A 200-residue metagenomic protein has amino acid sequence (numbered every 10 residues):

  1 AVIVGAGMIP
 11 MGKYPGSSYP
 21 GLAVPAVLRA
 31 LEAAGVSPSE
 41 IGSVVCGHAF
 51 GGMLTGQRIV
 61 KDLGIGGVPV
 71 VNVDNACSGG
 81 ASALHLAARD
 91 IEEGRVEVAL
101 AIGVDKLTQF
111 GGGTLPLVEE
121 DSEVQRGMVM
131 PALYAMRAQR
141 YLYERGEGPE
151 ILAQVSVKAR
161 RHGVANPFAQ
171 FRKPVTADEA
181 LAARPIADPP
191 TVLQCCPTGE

Functional and structural regions predicted by a protein language model:
A1-P15: Generic N-terminal amphipathic, Lys/Arg-enriched alpha-helix
I3, V45, L100-I102: Structural motif
K13-S17, G56-Q57: Short, glycine/acidic-enriched capping/hinge loops at junctions between secondary-structure elements
G16-A34: Short catalytic helix/loop segments, enriched in acidic residues and glycine and frequently bearing histidine
V36-P38, M53-L54, K61, I65-E200: Acyl-thioester C-C bond-transforming condensing/cleaving domain
E40-H48: Short glycine-rich phosphate-binding loop at a beta-alpha junction
